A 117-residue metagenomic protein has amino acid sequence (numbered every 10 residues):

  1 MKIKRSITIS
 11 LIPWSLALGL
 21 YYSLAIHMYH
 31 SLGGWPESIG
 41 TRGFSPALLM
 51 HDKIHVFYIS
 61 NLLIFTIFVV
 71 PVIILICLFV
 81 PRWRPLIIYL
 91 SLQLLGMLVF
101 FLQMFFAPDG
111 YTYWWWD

Functional and structural regions predicted by a protein language model:
M1-I54: Membrane-associated alpha-helix detector
R5-P13, N61-Y89: Transmembrane alpha-helical segments in integral membrane proteins
S10-A17, I87-L102: Transmembrane alpha-helical segments of multi-pass membrane proteins
L16, L20, L24, V72-I76 (+2 more regions): Alpha-helical membrane-inserting segments
I26-G34, P81-R82, P108-Y113: Transmembrane helix-loop junctions in multipass membrane proteins, especially transporters and channels
S31, I59, L75, M97 (+1 more regions): Alpha-helical and His/Cys-centered functional microenvironments
E37-C77: Short alpha-helical packing/oligomerization segments
F101-D117: Juxtamembrane boundary at the C-terminal end of a transmembrane helix
